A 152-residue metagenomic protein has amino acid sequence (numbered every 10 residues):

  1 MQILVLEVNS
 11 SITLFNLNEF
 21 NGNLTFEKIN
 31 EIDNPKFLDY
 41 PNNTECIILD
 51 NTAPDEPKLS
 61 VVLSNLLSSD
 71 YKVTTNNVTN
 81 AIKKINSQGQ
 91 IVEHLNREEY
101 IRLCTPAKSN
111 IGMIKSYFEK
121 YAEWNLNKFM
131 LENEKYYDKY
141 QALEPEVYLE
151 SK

Functional and structural regions predicted by a protein language model:
M1, N42-C46, D70: Short coil/turn segments at beta-strand junctions that form active-site/ligand-binding loops
Q2-N18: Gly/Thr-rich phosphate-binding beta-strand-loop-beta motif of the actin/hexokinase/Hsp70
L17-F26: Short, acidic, metal-binding catalytic loop of nucleotide-sugar glycosyltransferases
K28-E45: Short phosphate-binding loop-to-helix
I48-N51: Active-site acidic Asp-centered loop
A53-K135: Conserved core of the sugar-phosphate nucleotidyltransferase
E99, K135-V147: Catalytic beta-strand/loop signature of glycosyltransferases that borders the donor
C104, E150-S151: Catalytic, metal-anchored helix/loop core of enzyme active sites in primary metabolism
